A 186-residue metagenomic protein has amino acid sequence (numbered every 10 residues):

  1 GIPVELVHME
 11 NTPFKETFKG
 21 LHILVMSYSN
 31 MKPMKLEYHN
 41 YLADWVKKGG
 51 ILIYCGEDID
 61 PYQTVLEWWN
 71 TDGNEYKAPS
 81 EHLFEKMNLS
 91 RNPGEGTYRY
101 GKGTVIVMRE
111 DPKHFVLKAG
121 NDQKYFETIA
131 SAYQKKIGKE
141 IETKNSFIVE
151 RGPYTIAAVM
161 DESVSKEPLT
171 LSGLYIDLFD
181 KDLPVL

Functional and structural regions predicted by a protein language model:
G1-L6: Short helix-loop-beta junction
H8-M9, P13-K19, V25-L186: A conserved amphipathic helix/loop scaffold that creates a polar/acidic microenvironment used either to coordinate
